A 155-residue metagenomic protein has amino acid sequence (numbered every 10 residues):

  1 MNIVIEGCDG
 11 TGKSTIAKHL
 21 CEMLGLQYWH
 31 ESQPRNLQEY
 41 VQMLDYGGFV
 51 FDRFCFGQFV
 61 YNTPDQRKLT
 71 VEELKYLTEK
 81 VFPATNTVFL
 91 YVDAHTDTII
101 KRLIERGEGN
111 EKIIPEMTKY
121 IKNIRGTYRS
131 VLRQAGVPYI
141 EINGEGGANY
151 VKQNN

Functional and structural regions predicted by a protein language model:
N2: Walker A (P-loop) ATP-phosphate-binding motif of ABC ATPase nucleotide-binding domains
I5: Hydrophobic anchor at the beta1->P-loop junction of P-loop NTPases
C8-T11, T15-Q66: Conserved substrate/cofactor phosphate-moiety recognition/catalytic segment in nucleotide-dependent phosphotransferases
G10-T11, C55-G57, H95-D97, G146-A148: Short, solvent-exposed loop/turn segments at secondary-structure junctions
H19, E108-G109, M117-N155: NTP-dependent small-molecule kinase module
E22, Q66-L69, R106-G109: Glycine-rich, phosphate-binding/catalytic loops in enzymes
P64-E79: Substrate-gripping "pore-loop 1 plus following alpha2 helix"
E79-S130: A glycine- and Lys/Arg-enriched "phosphate-lid" helix/loop adjacent to the NTP-binding pocket of small-molecule kinases
